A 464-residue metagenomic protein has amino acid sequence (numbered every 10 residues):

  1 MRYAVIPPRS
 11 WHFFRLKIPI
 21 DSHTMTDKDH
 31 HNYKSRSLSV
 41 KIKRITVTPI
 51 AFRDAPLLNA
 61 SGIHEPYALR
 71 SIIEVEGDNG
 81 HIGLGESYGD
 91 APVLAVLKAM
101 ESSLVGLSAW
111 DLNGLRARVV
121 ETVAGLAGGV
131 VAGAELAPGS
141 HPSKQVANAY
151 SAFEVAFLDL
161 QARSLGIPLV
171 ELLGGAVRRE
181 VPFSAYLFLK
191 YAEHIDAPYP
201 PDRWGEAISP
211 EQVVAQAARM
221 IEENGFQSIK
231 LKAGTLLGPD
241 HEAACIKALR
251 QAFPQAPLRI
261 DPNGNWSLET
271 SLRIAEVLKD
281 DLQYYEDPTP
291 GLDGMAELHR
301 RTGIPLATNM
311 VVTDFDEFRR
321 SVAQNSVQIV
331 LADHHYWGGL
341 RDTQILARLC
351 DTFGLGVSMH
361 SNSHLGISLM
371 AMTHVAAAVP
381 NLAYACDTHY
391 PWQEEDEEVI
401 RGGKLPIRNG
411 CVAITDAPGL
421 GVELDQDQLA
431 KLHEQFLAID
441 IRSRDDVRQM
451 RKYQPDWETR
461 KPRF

Functional and structural regions predicted by a protein language model:
Y33-L84, Y88, A95, P391-I400 (+2 more regions): Structured beta-strand/loop patches that form or line metal/cofactor-binding pockets in enzymes
I42, G80, F153, G166 (+7 more regions): Conserved, mostly hydrophobic/aromatic
R44, E76-L165, Q454-F464: Metal- or metallocofactor-binding catalytic centers and their adjacent structured scaffolds across diverse enzyme
A95, V277, P290-A307, V312-E423: Shared catalytic-loop signature of beta/alpha-barrel
N148, E154-I195, H364: Glycine-rich, aromatic-flanked loop segments that form ligand/cofactor-binding clefts across common enzyme folds
G174, R179-T302: Metal-dependent enolase-superfamily TIM-barrel catalytic cores that perform enediolate-based chemistry
L420-F464: Extended hydrophobic packing segments that form well-structured cores
